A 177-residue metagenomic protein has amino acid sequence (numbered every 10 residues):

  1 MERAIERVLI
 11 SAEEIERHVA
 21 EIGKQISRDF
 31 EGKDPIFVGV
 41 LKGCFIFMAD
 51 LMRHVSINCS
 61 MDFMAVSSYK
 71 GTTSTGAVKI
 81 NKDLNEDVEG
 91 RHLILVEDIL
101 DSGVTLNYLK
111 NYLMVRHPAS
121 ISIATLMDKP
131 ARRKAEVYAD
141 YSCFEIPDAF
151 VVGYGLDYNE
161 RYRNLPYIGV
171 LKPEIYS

Functional and structural regions predicted by a protein language model:
M1-S177: PRPP-associated nucleotide enzymes
